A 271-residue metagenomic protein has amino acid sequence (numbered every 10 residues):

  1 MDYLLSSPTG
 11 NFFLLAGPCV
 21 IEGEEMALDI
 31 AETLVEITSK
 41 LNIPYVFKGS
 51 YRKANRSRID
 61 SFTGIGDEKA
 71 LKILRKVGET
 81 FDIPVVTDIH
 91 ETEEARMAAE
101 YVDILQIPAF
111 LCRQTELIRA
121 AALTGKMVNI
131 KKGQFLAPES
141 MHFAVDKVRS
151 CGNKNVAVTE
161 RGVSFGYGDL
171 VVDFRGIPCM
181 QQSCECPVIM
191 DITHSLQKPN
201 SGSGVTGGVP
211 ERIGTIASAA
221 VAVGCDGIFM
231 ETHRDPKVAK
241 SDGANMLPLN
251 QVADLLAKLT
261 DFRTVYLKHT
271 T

Functional and structural regions predicted by a protein language model:
M1-L15, K72, T264-T271: N-terminal amphipathic alpha-helix/helix-capping segment at the start of soluble metabolic enzymes
L5, A219-T271: Structured C-terminal cap/extension of enzyme domains
N11-L15, P44-K48, P84-V86, D103-I104 (+4 more regions): Structural preference for beta-strand elements that scaffold enzyme active sites
L14, P18-M26, Y45-D67, T232-G243: Glycine-rich, proline-tolerant flexible connector loops at the mouths of alpha/beta enzymes
T33-L41, D60-V86, A121-M127, I177-I189 (+2 more regions): Alpha-helix-loop-beta-strand connector modules within alpha/beta enzyme cores
I59-E68, I104-L111, Y167-V171, S195-A222 (+2 more regions): Active-site-adjacent loop and "lid" segments of alpha/beta metabolic enzymes
I65-G66, T80-E94, D103-E116, M127-P138 (+1 more regions): Catalytic beta/alpha-barrel core
T124-T232: Catalytic alpha/beta core domains of metabolic enzymes, predominantly
